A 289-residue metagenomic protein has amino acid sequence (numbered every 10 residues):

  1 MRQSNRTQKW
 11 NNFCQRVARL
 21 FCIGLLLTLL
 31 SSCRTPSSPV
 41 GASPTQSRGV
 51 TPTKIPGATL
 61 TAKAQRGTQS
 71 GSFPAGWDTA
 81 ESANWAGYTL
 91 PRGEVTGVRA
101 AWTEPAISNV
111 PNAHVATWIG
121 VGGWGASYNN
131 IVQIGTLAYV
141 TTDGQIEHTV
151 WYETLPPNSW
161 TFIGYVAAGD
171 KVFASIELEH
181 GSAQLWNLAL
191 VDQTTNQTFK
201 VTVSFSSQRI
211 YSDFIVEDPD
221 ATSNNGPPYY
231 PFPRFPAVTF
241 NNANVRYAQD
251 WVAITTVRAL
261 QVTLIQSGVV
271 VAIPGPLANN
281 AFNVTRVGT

Functional and structural regions predicted by a protein language model:
M1-Q15: N-terminal secretory signal peptides that target proteins for export/translocation
V17-L25: Sec-dependent signal peptide hydrophobic core
L29-S32: C-terminal motif of bacterial Sec signal peptides marking the signal peptidase cleavage site
R34-T289: Exposed, interaction-prone regions of secreted/extracellular proteins
